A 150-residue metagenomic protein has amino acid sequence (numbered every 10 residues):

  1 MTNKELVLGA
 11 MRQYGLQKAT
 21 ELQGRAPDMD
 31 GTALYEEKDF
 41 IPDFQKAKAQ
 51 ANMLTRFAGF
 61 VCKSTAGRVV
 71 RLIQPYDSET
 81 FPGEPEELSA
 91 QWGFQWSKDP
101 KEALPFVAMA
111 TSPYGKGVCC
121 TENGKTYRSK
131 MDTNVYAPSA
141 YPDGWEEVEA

Functional and structural regions predicted by a protein language model:
T2-A150: Tryptophan-rich substrate-binding surfaces of secreted polymer-degrading and adhesive proteins
